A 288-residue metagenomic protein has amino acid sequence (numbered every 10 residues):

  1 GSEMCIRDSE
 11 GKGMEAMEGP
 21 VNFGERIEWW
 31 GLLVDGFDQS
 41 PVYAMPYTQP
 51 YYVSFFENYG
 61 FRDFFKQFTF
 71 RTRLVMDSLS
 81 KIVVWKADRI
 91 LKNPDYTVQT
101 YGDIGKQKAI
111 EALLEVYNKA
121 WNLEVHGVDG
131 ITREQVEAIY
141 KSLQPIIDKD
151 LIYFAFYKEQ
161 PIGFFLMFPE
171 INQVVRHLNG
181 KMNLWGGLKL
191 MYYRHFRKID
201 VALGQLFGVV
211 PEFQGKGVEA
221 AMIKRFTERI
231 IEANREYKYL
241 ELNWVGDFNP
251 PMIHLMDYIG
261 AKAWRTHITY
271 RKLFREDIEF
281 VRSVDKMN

Functional and structural regions predicted by a protein language model:
G1-I6: Short, small-residue-biased leader/transition segments that mark boundaries at the very start of proteins
R7-W29, Y51-F64: Non-catalytic accessory segments adjacent to catalytic cores
E10-F23, D38-V42, V201-A202, I230-G246: Conserved GNAT acetyl-CoA-binding A-motif
P20, Q39-Y47, V53, E57 (+2 more regions): Conserved catalytic-core motifs of GNAT/GCN5-like acyltransferases
P46-V128: Acyltransferase donor/substrate-recognition loop-hinge adjacent to the catalytic core
R71-A87, I268-N288: C-terminal "cap" of GNAT-fold acetyltransferases
T100-V209, K224: A conserved beta-strand-loop-helix scaffold within acyl/acetyltransferase catalytic domains
F213-K216: Glycine-rich phosphate-binding loop
